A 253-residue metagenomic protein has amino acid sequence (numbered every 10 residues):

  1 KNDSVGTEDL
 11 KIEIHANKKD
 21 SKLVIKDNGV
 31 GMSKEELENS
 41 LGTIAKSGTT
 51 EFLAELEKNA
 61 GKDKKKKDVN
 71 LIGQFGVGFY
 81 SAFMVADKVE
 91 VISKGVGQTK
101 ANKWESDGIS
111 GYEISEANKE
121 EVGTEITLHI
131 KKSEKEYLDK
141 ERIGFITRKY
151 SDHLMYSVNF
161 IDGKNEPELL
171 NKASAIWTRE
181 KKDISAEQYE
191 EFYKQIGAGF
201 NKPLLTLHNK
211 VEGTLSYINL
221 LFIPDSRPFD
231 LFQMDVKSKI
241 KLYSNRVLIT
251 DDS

Functional and structural regions predicted by a protein language model:
K1-Y137, F145: GHKL (Bergerat-fold) ATPase N-terminal catalytic module, capturing the glycine-rich phosphate-binding loop and acidic
L71, V89-G111, K131-E134, E141-S253: GHKL/Bergerat-fold ATPase module in large chromosome/replication-associated machines
